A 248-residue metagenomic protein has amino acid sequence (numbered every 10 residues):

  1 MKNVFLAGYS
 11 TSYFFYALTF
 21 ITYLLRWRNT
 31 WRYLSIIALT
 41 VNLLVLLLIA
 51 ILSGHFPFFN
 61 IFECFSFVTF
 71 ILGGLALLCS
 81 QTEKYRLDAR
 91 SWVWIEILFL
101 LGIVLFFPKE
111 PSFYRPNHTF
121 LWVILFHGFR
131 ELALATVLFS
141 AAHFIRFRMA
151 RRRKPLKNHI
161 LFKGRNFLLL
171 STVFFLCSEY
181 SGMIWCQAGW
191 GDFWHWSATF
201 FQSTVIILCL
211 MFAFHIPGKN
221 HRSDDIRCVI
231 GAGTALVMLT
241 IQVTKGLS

Functional and structural regions predicted by a protein language model:
K2-F113, R130-A150, H159-G189, H195-S248: Hydrophobic cores of alpha-helical transmembrane segments in multi-pass integral membrane proteins
S112-L121, K154-N158: Flexible interhelical linker loops that connect adjacent transmembrane helices in multi-pass membrane transporters
H118-F129, A133: Surface-exposed beta-loop interaction hotspot
